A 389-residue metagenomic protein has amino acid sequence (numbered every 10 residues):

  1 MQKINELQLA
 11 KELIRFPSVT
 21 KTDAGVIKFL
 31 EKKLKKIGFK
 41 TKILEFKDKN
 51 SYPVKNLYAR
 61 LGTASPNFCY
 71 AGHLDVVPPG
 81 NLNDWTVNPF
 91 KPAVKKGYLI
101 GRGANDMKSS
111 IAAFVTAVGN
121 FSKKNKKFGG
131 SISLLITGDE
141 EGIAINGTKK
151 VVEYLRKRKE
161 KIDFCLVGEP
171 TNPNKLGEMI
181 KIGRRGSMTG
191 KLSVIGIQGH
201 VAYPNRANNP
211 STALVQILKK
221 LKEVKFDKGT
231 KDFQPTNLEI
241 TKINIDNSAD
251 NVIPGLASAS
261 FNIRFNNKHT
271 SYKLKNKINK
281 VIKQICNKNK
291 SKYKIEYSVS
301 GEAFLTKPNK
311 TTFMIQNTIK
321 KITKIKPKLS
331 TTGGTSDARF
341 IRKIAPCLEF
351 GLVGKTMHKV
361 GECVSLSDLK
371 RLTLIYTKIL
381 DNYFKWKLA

Functional and structural regions predicted by a protein language model:
M1, T171-K175, I182, M188-A389: Metal-dependent amide/peptide-bond hydrolase catalytic core, centered on the "pita-bread" metallohydrolase fold
M1-G80, L256-S260, L274-K277, L366-D368: N-terminal helical capping/dimerization or prosegment-like subdomains of hydrolases acting on amide or phosphate bonds
K42, C69, S133-L135, K294: A structural signal for isolated positions on well-ordered beta-strands in alpha/beta enzyme cores
I43, L74-V76, L135-A144, G168-N172 (+3 more regions): Acidic, glycine-rich active-site loops and adjacent beta-strand->loop/helix elements that engage anionic groups
A59, P92-V94, I240-I243: A structural signal for short hydrophobic beta-strand segments in well-ordered beta-sheet cores
N67-S133, R158, D368-R371: Active-site metal-coordination/substrate-binding segment of hydrolases, especially metallo-dependent peptidases
P79-V94, L166, G183-S193, N317-T318: Acidic-glycine-rich active-site phosphate/pyrophosphate-binding loop
M107-G183, L388-A389: Acidic/histidine-rich catalytic neighborhood of metal-dependent amide-processing enzymes
